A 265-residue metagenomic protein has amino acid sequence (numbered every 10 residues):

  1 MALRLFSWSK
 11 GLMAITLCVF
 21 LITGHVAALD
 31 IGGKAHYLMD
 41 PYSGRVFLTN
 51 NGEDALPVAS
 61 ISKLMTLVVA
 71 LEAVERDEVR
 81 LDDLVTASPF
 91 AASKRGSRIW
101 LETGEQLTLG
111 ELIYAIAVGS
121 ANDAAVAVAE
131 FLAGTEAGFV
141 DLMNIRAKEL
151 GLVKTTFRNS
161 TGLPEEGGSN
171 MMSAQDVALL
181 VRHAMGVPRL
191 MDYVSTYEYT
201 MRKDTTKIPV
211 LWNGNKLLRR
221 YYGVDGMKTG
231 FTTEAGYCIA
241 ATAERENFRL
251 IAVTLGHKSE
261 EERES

Functional and structural regions predicted by a protein language model:
M1-M13: Bacterial N-terminal signal peptides that target proteins for export
K10-T23: Bacterial N-terminal signal peptides
G11-M13, F139, G186, R263: Alpha-helical structural motif
V26-Q175, L179, A184-P188: Active-site-adjacent loops and short helices of periplasmic peptidoglycan-processing enzymes
L152-T156, E165-S265: Domain-terminus/edge residues, biased toward the C-terminal soluble/receptor-binding domains of extracytoplasmic
